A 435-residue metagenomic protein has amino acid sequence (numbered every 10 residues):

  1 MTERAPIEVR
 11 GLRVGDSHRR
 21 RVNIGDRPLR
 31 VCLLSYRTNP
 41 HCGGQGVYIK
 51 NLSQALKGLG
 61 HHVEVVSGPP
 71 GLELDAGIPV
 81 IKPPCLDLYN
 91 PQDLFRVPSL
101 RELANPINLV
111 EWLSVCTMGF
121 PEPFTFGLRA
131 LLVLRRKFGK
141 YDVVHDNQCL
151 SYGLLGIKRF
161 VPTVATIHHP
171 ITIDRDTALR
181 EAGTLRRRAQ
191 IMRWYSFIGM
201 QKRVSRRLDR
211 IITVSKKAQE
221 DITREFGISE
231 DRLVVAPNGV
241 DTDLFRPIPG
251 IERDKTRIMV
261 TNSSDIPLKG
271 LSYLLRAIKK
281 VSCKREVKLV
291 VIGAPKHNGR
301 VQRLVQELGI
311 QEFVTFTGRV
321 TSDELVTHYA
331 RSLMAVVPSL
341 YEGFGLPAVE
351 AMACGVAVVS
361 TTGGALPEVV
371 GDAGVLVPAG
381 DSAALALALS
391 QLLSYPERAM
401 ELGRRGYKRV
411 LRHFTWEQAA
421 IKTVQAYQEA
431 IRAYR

Functional and structural regions predicted by a protein language model:
D93-M118, K158-K202: Acceptor-binding helix/loop patch of EC 2.4 sugar-transfer enzymes, predominantly nucleotide-sugar-dependent
K217, G239: Carbohydrate-associated surface elements
I251-I278, V290: Conserved donor-binding/catalytic core segment of Leloir-type glycosyltransferases
R300-D323: Nucleotide-activated donor-binding/catalytic signature segment of Leloir-type glycosyltransferases, i.e., the conserved
R319-V320, T327-S332: Short alpha-helical donor nucleotide-sugar binding micro-motif in glycosyltransferases
L340: Aromatic "clamp/platform" in nucleotide-sugar-dependent glycosyltransferases that forms part of the donor/acceptor
A357-S360: Short hydrophobic beta-strand element within catalytic cores of glycosyltransferases and related nucleotide-activated
V375-S382, Q391-P396: Conserved acidic donor-binding segment of nucleotide-sugar-dependent glycosyltransferases
